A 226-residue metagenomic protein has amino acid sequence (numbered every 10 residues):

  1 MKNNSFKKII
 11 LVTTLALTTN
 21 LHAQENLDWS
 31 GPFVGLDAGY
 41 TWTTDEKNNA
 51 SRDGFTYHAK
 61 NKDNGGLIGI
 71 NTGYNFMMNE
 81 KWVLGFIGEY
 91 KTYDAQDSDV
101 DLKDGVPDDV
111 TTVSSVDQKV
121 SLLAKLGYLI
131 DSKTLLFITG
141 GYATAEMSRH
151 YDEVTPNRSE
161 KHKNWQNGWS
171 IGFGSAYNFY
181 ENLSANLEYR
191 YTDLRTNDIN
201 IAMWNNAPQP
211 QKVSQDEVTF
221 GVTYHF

Functional and structural regions predicted by a protein language model:
M1-A23: Gram-negative bacterial Sec-dependent N-terminal signal peptides
N3, H22-F226: Gram-negative outer-membrane beta-barrel domains
